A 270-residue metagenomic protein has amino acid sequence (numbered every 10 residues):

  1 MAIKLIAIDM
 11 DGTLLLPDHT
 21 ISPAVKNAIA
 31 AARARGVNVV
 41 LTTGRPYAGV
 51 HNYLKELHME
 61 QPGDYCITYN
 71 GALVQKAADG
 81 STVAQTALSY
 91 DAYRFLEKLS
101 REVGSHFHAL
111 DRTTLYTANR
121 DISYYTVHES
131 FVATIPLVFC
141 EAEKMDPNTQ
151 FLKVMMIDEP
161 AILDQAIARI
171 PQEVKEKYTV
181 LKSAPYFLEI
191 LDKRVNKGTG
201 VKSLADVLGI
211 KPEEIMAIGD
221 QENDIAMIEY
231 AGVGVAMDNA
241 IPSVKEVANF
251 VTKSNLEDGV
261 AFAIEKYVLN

Functional and structural regions predicted by a protein language model:
M1-L5, S22, E189-N270: Mg2+-dependent phosphoryl-transfer enzymes with acidic/Ser/Thr/Gly-rich catalytic loops
K4-P17: Asp-based phosphoryl-transfer active-site loop
P23-Y124: Active-site phosphate-binding/coordination module
V25, V50-L54, A166, I170 (+3 more regions): Hydrophobic packing residues within well-ordered alpha-helices of enzyme cores
A32, T43, N70, V154 (+3 more regions): Residue-level signal for inorganic ion chemistry
G36-V40, D64, K153, E213-E214 (+1 more regions): Short active-site oxyanion
P62, N70, V174-E176, Y230-A231 (+1 more regions): Short, structured coil segments at secondary-structure junctions
L99, V103-I218, N239: Conserved acidic, metal-coordinating active-site core of Asp-based, Mg2+-dependent phosphoryl-transfer enzymes
